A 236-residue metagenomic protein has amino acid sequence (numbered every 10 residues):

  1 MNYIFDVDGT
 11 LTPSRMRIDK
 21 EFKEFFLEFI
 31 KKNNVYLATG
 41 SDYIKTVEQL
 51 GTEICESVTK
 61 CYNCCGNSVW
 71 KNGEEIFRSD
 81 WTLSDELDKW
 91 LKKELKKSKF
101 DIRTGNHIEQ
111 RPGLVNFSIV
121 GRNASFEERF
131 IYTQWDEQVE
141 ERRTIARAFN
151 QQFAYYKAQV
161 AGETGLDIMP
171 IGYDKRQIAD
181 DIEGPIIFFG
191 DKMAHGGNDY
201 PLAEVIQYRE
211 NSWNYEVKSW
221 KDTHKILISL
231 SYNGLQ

Functional and structural regions predicted by a protein language model:
M1, N33-N34, S57, G184-I186: Short coil/turn segments at beta-strand junctions that form active-site/ligand-binding loops
M1-R17, L37, A179, D199: Asp-based phosphoryl-transfer active-site loop
Y3-F5, C61, I187-F189: Residue-level marker for buried hydrophobic side chains located in beta-strands that build the well-ordered beta-sheet
T10, Y43, A194: Conserved Rossmann-like nucleotide-cofactor binding loop
M16-H107: Active-site phosphate-binding/coordination module
D19, M169-I171, K175-Q236: Mg2+-dependent phosphoryl-transfer enzymes with acidic/Ser/Thr/Gly-rich catalytic loops
K31-N34, A154-V160, R209-W213: A generic structural motif
I102-I187, M193-H195: Conserved acidic, metal-coordinating active-site core of Asp-based, Mg2+-dependent phosphoryl-transfer enzymes
